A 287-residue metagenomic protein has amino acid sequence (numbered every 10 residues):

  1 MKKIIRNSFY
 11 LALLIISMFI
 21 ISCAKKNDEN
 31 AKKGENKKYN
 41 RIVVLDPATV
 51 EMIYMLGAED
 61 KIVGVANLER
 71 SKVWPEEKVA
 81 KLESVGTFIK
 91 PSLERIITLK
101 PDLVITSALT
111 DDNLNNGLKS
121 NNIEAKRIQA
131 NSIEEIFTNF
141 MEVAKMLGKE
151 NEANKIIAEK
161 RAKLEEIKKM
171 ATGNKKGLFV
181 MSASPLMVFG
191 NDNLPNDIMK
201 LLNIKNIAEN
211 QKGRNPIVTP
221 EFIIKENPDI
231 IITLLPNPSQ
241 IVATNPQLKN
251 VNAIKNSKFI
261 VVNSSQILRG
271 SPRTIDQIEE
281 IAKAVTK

Functional and structural regions predicted by a protein language model:
K2-L11: Bacterial N-terminal signal peptides that target proteins for export
F19-S22: C-terminal motif of bacterial Sec signal peptides marking the signal peptidase cleavage site
A24-K26: Bacterial signal peptide processing site
N40-M55, E150-I204: Basic- and aromatic-lined ligand-binding clefts that recognize polyanionic substrates
R41, F137-T138, E142-K145, N154 (+3 more regions): Structured C-terminal subdomain patch of bacterial secreted/periplasmic proteins
R41-L99, L103-A108, I204-I207: A short, structured surface patch at a secondary-structure boundary
A66, W74, L194-N215, V261: His/Asp/Glu-enriched short active-site or ligand-binding loop at hydrolase and phosphoryl-transfer sites
S92-T106, I123, T219-T233: Proline-aspartate-enriched helix->loop->beta-strand connector
